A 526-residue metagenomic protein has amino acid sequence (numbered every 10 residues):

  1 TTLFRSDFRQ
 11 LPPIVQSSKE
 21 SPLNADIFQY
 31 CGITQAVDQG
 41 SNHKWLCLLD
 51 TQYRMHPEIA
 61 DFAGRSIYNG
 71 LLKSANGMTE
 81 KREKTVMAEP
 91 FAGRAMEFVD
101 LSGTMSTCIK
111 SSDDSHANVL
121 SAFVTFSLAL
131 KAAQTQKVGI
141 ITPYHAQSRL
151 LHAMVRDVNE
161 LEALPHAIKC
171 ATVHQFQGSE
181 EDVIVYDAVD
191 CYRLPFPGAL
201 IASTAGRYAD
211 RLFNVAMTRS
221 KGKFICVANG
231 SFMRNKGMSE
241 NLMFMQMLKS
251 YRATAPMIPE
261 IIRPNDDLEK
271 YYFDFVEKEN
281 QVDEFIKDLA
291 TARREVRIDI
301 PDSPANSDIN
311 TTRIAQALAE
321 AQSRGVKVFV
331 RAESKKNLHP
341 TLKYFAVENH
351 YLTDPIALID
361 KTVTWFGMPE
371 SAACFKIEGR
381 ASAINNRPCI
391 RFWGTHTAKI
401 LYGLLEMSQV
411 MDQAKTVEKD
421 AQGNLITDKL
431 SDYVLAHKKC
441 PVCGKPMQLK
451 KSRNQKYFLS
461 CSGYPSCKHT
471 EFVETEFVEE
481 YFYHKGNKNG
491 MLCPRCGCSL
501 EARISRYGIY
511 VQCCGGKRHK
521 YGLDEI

Functional and structural regions predicted by a protein language model:
T1-D274, E284-K287: Conserved helicase motor core of SF1/SF2 NTP-dependent helicases
P143-H145, V189, P301-S303, E333-K335 (+1 more regions): Histidine- and/or cysteine-centered catalytic micro-motif in compact active-site loops
E181-D182, G222, T353-P355, T362 (+2 more regions): Short, surface-exposed beta-edge/turn micro-motifs
V183, F366-G367, S460: Short capping micro-motif at the N-terminus of alpha-helices
P264-C443, K450, V473-I504, C514-G516: PLD/PLD-like phosphodiesterase catalytic module centered on the HKD motif
N454-H469, Y507-Y521: Cysteine-rich micro-motifs
D524-I526: A composition-biased, non-transmembrane "mature-region" signal
